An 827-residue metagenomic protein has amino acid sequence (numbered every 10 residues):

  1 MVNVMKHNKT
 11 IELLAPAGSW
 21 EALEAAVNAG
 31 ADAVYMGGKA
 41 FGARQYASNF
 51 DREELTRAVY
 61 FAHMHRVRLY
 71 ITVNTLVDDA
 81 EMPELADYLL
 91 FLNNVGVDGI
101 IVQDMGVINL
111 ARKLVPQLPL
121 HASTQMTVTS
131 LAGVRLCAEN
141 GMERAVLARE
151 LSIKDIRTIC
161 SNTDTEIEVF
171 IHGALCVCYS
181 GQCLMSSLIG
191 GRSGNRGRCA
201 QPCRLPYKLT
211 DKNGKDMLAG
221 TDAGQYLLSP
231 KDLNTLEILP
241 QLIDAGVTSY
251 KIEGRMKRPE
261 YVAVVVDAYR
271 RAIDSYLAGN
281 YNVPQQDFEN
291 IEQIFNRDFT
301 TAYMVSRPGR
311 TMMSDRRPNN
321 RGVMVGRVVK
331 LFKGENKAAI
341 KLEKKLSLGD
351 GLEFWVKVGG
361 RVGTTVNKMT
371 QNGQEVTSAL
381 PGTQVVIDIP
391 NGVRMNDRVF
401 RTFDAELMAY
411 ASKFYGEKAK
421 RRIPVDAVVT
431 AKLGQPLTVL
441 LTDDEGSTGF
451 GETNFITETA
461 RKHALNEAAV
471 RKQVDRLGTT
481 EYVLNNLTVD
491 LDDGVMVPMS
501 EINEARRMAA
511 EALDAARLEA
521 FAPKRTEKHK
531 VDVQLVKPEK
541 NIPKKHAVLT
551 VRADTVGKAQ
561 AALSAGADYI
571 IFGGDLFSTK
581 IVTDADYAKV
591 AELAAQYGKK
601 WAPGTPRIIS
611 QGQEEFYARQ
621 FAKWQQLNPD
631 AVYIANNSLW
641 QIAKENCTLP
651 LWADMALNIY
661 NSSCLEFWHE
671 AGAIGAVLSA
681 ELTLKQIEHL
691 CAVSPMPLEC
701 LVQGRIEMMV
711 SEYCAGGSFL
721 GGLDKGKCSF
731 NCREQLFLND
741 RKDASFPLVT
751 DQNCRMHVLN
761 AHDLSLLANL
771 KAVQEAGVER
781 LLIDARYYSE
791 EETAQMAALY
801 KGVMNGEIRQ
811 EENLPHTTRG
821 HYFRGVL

Functional and structural regions predicted by a protein language model:
V2-V128, V146-E150, D155-S249, M256-G392 (+4 more regions): Active-site pocket-lining/capping segments in soluble small-molecule metabolic enzymes
E143: Long, basic N-terminal domains or extensions that often function in RNA/ssDNA interaction or organelle/cellular
